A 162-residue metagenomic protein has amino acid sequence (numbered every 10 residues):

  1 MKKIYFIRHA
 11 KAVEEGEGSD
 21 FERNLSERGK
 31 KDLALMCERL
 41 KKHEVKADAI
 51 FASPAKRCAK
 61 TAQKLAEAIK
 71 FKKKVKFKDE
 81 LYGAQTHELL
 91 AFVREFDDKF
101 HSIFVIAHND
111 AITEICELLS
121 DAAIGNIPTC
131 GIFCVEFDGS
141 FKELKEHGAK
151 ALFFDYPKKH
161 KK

Functional and structural regions predicted by a protein language model:
M1-K2, K162: Short, Lys/Arg-enriched, disordered terminal segments
K2-E80, A84, E88, I112 (+1 more regions): Active-site-proximal alpha-helix that buttresses catalytic centers in soluble enzyme cores
K11-V13, F141, P157-H160: Active-site/binding-pocket entry motifs
E15-G16, F92, I115, L144: Residues that scaffold the ATP/ADP-binding catalytic core of kinase and kinase-like folds
E80-Y82, Y156-K159: Residues that form or immediately flank small-molecule/cofactor binding pockets and catalytic motifs
R94-F104, H147-P157: A polyampholytic, Gly/Pro-enriched intrinsically disordered region
F96-F104, N109-G131: Non-DNA-binding regulatory cores of transcription-related proteins, predominantly C-terminal effector-binding
A122-F154: Domain-level recognition of soluble alpha/beta enzyme cores, biased toward histidine phosphatases/phosphomutases
